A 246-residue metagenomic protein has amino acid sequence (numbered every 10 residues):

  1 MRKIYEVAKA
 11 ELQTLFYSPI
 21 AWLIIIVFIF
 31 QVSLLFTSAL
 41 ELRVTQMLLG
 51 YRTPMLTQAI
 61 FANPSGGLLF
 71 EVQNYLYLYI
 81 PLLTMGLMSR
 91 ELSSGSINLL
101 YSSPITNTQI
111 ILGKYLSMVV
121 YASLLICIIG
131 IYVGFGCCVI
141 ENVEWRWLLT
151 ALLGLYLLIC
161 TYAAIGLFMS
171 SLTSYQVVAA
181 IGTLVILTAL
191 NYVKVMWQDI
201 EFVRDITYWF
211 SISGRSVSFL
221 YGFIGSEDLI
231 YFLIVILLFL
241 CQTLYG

Functional and structural regions predicted by a protein language model:
M1-Y79, L83-G86, I230, V235-G246: Hydrophobic alpha-helical transmembrane segments
E11, I131-F135, A164-F168, T188 (+2 more regions): Alpha-helical transmembrane segments of multipass membrane proteins
V27-Q31, S117, T183-L190: Transmembrane alpha-helical core residues of multi-pass small-molecule transporters, especially secondary transporters
L34-T37, M55-N74, G113-S174, I224: Secretory targeting signals
S38-N63, L172, A179-G246: Terminal transmembrane helical anchor/hairpin motif
L82-Y101, Y115: Transmembrane helix boundary and interhelical loop/hinge segments in multi-pass membrane proteins
T108-L112: Alpha-helix N-cap/helix-start motif at helix boundaries, enriched for small hydrophobics
